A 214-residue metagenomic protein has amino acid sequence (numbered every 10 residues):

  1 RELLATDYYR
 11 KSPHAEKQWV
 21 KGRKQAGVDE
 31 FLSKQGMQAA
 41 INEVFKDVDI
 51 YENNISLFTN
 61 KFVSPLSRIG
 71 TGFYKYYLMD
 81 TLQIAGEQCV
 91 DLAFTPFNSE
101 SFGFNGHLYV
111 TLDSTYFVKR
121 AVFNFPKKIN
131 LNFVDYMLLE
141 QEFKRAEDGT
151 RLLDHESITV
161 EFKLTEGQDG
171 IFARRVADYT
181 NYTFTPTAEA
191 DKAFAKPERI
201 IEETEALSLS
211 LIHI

Functional and structural regions predicted by a protein language model:
R1-D91, T95-G103, T165-I212: Structured extracytoplasmic
Y74-M79, N105-H107, N124-P126, L138-E140: Short structured motifs
A85-A93, F117-V122, T150-H155: Short, hydrophobic/aromatic-rich segments at coil-to-beta transitions
P96, G106-D113, V122-F125: Active-site and channel-lining beta-strand-loop segments that bind or position nucleotide-derived/phosphorylated
F97, F123-I129, S157-T165: Short, solvent-exposed aromatic-acidic interface loops
E100-F102, F133-L138: Short, glycine/acidic-rich beta->alpha junctions
L108-L112, L138-D148: Extended lipid/amphipathic-ligand handling interfaces
F133-Y136, T159-F172: Outer-membrane beta-barrel translocator/channel fold
